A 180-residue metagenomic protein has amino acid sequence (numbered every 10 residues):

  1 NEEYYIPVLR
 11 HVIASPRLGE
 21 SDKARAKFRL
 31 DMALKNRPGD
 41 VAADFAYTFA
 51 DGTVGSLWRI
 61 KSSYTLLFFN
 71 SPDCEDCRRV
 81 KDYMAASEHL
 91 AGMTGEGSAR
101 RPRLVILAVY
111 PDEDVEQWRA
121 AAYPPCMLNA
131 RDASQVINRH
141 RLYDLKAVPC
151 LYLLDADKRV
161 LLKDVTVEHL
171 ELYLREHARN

Functional and structural regions predicted by a protein language model:
N1-G55: Oxidative protein folding and maturation machinery
A42-A43, Y64-T65, V148-P149: Short loop/turn microsegments at loop-to-beta-strand junctions
A46-T65, M93-A99: A short beta-strand-turn-helix
G55-A85, V105-L107: Short active-site neighborhood of thiol/selenol oxidoreductases, capturing the structured segment around
S71-P72, D112, D157: Solvent-exposed coil/turn segments that connect beta secondary-structure elements in extracytoplasmic/periplasmic
R78-A122, Q135-R139: Structural microenvironment flanking redox-active thiols in thiol-disulfide oxidoreductases
R119-Y152, A156: Short, internal strand/loop/helix patches that form the active-site neighborhood or redox-interaction surface
A147-N180: Non-catalytic, surface beta->alpha helical segment in thiol-disulfide oxidoreductase systems
